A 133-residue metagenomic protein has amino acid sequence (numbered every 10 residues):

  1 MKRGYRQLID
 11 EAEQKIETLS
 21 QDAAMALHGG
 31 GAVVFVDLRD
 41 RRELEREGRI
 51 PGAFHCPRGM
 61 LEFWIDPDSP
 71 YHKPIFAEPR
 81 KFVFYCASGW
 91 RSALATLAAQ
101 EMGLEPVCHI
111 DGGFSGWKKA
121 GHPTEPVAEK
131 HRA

Functional and structural regions predicted by a protein language model:
M1-V33, R41-K81, W90-A133: Rhodanese-like catalytic fold shared by cysteine-dependent sulfurtransferases and DSP/PTP-type phosphatases
V36: Active-site flanking residues adjacent to catalytic metal/cofactor-binding acidic residues
Y85: Short, surface-exposed ligand- or partner-binding patches at beta-edge/loop junctions that are enriched in aromatics
